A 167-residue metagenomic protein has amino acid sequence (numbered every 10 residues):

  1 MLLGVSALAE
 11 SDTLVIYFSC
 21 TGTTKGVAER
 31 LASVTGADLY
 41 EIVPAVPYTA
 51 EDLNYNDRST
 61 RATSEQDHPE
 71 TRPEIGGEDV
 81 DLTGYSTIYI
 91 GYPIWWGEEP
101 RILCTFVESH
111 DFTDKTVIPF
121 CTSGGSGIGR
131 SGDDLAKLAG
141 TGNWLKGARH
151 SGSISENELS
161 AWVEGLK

Functional and structural regions predicted by a protein language model:
G4-S86, I90, G97-E99, E108 (+2 more regions): N-terminal beta1-alpha1-beta2 submodule of the flavodoxin-like/Rossmannoid cofactor-binding fold
K25, E29, P100, I128-D133 (+1 more regions): Short, surface-exposed alpha-helical segments at coil->helix boundaries
E41, P119, K146-R149: Structural signal for conserved beta-strand scaffold positions within catalytic alpha/beta enzyme cores
G97-R101, G142-N143: Substrate-binding/catalytic groove segments of enzymes that remodel or degrade extracellular structural polymers
T105-E108, L135-K137: Glycine-rich, phosphate-binding/catalytic loops in enzymes
T113-T116, T141: A short helix->loop->beta-strand "cap" motif at the edges of active sites that frequently abuts
C121-S126: Short beta-alpha junction loops
N143-K167: Glycine-rich phosphate/pyrophosphate-binding loop and the adjoining helix
